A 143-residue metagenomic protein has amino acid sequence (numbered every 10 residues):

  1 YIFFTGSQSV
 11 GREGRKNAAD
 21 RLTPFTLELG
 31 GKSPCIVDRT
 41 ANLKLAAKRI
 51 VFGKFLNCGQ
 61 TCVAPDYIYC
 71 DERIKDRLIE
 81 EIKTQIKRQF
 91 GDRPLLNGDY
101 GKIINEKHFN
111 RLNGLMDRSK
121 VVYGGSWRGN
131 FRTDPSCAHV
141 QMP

Functional and structural regions predicted by a protein language model:
Y1-T5: Periplasmic-binding protein-like
G6-P143: ALDH superfamily catalytic-core signature
